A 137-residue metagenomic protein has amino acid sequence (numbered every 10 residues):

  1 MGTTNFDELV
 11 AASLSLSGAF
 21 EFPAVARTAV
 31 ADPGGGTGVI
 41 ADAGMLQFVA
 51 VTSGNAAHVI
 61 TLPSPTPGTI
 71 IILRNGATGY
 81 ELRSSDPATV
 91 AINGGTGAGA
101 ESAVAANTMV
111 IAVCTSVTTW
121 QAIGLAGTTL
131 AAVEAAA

Functional and structural regions predicted by a protein language model:
T3-A88, V117-A137: Exposed extracellular interaction/assembly regions and N-terminal maturation sites
P87-A106: Terminal beta-strand-rich extracellular "head" domains that mediate receptor/glycan or other ligand binding
A105-S116: Extracellular disulfide-bonded cysteine-rich modules/repeats
